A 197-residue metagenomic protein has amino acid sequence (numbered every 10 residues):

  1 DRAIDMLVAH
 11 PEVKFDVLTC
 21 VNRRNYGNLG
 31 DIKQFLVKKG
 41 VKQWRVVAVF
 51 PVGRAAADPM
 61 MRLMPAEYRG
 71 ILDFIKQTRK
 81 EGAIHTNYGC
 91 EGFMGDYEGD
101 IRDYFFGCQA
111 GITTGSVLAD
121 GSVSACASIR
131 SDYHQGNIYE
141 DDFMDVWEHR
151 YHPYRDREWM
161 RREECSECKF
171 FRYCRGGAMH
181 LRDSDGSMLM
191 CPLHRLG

Functional and structural regions predicted by a protein language model:
D1-T114, A119-S124, S128-H134: Radical SAM enzyme [4Fe-4S]-AdoMet core and its adjacent flexible, acidic and glycine-rich loops/tails across
V123, S128-G197: Flexible mid-to-C-terminal extensions adjoining Fe-S/redox cofactors in radical SAM and related proteins
